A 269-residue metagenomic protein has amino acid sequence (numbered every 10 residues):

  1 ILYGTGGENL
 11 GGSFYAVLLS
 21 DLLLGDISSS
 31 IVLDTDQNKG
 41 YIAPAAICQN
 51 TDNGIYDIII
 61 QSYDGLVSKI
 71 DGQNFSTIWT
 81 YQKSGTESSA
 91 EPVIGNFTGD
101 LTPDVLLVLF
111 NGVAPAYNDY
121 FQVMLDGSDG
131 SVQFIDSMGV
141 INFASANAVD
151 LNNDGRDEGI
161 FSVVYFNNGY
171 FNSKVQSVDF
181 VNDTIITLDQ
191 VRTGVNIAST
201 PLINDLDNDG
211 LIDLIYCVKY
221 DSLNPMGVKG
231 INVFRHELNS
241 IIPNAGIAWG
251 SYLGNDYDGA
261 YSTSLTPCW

Functional and structural regions predicted by a protein language model:
I1-G4, D52-Q61, G99-L109, N153-V163 (+1 more regions): Acidic/hydrophobic-patterned starts of short beta strands in beta-sheet-rich repeat architectures
G6-L10, G65, F110-A116, V164-G169 (+1 more regions): Short glycine/acidic-enriched loop and turn motifs that connect beta-strands
G11-S13, I55, D64, Y117-F121 (+3 more regions): A detector of repeated loop/turn-to-beta-strand junctions in beta-rich toroidal repeat architectures
S20-N38, S76-S84, D126, S131-M138 (+2 more regions): Aromatic (tryptophan-biased) beta-strands that constitute blades/sheets of beta-rich domains
Y41-I42, I55, S88-S89, T102 (+4 more regions): Conserved positions at the start
A43-T51, A90-T98, F143-N152, S199-L206: Beta-propeller blade termini
V140-S177, V195-I203: Loop/turn-rich, solvent-exposed surfaces of beta-rich toroidal or solenoidal domains
